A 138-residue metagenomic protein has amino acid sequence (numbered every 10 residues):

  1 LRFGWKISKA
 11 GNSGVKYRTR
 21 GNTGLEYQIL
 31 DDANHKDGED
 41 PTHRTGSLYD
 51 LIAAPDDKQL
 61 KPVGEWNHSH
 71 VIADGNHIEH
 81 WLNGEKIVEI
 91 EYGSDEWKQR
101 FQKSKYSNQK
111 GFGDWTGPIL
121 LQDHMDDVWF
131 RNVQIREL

Functional and structural regions predicted by a protein language model:
L1-L138: Carbohydrate-interacting regions of secretory-pathway proteins
